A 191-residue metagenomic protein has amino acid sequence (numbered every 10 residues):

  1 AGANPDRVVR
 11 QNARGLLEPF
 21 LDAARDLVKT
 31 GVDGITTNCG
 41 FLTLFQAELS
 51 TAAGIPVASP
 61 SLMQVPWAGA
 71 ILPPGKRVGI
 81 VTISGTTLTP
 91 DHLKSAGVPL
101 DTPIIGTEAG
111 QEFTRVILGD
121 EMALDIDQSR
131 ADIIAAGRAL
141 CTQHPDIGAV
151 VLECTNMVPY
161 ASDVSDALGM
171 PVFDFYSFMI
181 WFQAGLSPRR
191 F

Functional and structural regions predicted by a protein language model:
A1-E18, S84-L124: N-terminal glycine-rich anion-binding loop in soluble enzyme alpha/beta folds
A1-L27, D33, M122-I134, R138 (+1 more regions): Signature of uroporphyrinogen-III synthase
A13, F20, A24-V28, V32-G34 (+3 more regions): Metabolite-binding pocket within alpha/beta catalytic cores that recognizes anionic/polar moieties
G34-Q46, S61-Q64, I83-T87, E153-P159 (+1 more regions): Gly/Ser/Thr-rich loops at beta-strand to alpha-helix junctions that form or flank small-molecule/cofactor-binding
E48-L72, S165-W181: Short, acidic/small-residue loops that bind anionic groups at enzyme active sites
V65-L72, P90-D91, T114-R115, I180-R189: Short, charged, surface-exposed secondary-structure boundary motifs
R77-V81: Conserved beta-strand elements of the Class I
A149, V158-F191: Long hydrophobic alpha-helical segments typical of transmembrane helices together with their membrane-interfacial
